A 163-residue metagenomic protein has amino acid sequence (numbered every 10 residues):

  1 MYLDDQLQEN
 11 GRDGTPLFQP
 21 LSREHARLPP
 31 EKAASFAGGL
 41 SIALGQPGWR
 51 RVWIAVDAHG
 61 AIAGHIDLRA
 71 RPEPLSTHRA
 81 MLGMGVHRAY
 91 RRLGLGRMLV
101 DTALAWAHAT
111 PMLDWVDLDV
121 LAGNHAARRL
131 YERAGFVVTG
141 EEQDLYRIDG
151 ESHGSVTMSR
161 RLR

Functional and structural regions predicted by a protein language model:
D4-A89, W106, R161-R163: Acetyl-CoA-dependent GNAT
P47, H78, M112, S152-G154: Residue-level preference for beta-strand/loop junctions
I54, D67, M81-G85, G94 (+3 more regions): Conserved beta-strand segments that form the floor/walls of ligand-binding pockets within enzyme and binding domains
A55, L75-A80, L99, A126-V137 (+1 more regions): Conserved N-terminal glycine/acidic-rich loop preference
V86, R92-W106, R128-R133: Conserved acetyl-CoA-binding loop-helix of GNAT-fold acetyltransferases
V100, A107-D119: Conserved GNAT acetyl-CoA-binding A-motif
W115-V120, E132, V137-H153: Conserved catalytic-core motifs of GNAT/GCN5-like acyltransferases
S152-R163: Terminal substrate-recognition subdomain of acyl/acetyltransferases
